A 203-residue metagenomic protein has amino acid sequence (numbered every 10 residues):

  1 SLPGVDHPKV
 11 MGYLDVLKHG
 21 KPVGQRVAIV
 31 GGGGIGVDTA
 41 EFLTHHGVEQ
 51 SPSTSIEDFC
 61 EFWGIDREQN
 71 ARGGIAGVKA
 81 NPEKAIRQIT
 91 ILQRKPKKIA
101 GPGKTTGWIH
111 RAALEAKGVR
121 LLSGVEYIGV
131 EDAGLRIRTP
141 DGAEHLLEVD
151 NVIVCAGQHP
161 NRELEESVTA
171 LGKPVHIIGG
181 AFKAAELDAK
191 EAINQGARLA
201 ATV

Functional and structural regions predicted by a protein language model:
S1-V5, Q158-H176, A181-A184: FAD-binding beta-loop-beta segment adjacent to the flavin cofactor pocket
G4-Q25, E41-E166: A Rossmann-like FAD-binding core segment of flavoenzymes
Y13, V30, C155, I178-G179: Thr-Gly-centered strand-to-loop micro-motif
V23-I35: Beta1/beta-strand and adjacent pyrophosphate-binding region of the FAD-binding site in flavoprotein oxidoreductases
G33, K95, A181: Residue-level signal for short, function-critical loop segments
I35-G36, P160: Short phosphate-engaging motifs
A40-I56, I91, L171-I178, K190-V203: Internal hydrophobic alpha-helix adjacent to the cofactor/substrate pocket in enzyme cavities
